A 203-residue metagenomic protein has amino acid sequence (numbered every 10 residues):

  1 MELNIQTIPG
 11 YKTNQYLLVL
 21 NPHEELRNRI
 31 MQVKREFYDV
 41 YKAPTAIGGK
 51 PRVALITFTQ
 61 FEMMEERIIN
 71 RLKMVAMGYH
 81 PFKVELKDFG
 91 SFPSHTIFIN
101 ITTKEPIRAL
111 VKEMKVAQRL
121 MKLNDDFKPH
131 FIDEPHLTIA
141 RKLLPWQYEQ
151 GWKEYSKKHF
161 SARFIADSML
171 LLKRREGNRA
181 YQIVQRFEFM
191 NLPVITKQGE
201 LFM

Functional and structural regions predicted by a protein language model:
M1-K83, P106-R163, A180-M203: Basic, often amphipathic N-terminal segments
G90-T96: Short, basic/glycine-rich phosphate-binding loops at helix/coil junctions that contact nucleotide phosphates
I97-T103: Short histidine-centered catalytic/ligand-binding loop motif
K173-R175: Residue-level signal for short segments within beta-strands and strand-turn junctions of well-structured beta-sheet
